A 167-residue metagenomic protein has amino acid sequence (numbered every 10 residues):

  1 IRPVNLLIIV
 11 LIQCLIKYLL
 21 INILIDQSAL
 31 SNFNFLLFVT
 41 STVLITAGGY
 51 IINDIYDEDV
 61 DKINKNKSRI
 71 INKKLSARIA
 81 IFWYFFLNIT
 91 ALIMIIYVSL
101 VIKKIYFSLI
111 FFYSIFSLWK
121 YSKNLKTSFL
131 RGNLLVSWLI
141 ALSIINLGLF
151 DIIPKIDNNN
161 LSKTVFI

Functional and structural regions predicted by a protein language model:
I1-I167: Multi-pass alpha-helical membrane architecture of UbiA-family and related isoprenoid/lipid prenyltransferases
